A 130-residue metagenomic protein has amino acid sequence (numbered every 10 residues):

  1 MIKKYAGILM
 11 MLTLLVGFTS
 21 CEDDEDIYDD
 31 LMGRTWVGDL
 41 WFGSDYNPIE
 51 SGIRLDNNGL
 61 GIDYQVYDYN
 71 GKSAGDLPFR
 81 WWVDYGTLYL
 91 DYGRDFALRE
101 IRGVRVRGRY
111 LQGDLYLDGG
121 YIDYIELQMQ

Functional and structural regions predicted by a protein language model:
M1-I2: N-terminal secretory signal peptides that target proteins for export/translocation
Y5-L15: Sec-dependent N-terminal signal peptides
V16-S20: C-terminal motif of bacterial Sec signal peptides marking the signal peptidase cleavage site
E22-D76, T87-Q130: Lipid interaction determinants
V83: FAD cofactor-binding and catalytic pocket of flavoenzymes
